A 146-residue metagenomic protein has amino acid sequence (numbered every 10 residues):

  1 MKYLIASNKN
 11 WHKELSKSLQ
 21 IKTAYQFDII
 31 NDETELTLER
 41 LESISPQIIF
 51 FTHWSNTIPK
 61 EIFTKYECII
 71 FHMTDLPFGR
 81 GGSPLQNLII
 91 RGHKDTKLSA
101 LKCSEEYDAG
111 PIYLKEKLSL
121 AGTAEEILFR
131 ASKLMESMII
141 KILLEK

Functional and structural regions predicted by a protein language model:
M1-K146: One-carbon transfer enzymes
